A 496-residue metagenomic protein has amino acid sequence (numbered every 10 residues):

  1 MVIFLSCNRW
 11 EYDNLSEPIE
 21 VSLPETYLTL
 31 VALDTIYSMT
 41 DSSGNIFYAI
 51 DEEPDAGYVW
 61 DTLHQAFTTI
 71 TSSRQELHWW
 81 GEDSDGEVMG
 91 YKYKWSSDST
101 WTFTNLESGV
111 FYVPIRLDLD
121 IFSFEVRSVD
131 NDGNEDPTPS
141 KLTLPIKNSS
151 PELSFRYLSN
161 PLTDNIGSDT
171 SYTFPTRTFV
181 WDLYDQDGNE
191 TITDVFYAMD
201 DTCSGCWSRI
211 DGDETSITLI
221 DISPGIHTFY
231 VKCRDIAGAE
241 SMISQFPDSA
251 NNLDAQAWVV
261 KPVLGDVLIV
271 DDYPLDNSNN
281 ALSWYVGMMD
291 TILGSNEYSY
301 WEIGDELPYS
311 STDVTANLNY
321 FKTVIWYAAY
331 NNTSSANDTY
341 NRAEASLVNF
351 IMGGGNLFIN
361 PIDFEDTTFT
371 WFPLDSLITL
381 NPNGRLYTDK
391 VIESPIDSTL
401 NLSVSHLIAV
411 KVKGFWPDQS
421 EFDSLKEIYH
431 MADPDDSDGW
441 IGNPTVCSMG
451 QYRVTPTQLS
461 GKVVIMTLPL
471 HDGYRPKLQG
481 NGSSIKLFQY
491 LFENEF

Functional and structural regions predicted by a protein language model:
F4, N8-P262: Low-complexity, disordered linker/stalk regions enriched in Pro/Thr/Ser/Gly
E11, L264, S437-F496: Extracellular ligand-binding/catalytic regions of CAZymes and related secreted enzymes and adhesion modules
Y37-M39, E190, L275-A281, D436-D438 (+1 more regions): Short, solvent-exposed loop/turn elements at domain surfaces
G265-L275: Short beta-strand segments enriched in small/hydrophobic residues
V270-D272, N360, M466: Short hydrophobic segments within beta-strands
P274-L275, N331, F364-D366, P434 (+1 more regions): Short, solvent-exposed loop/turn segments at secondary-structure junctions
N277-W371, S376: Helical hinge/lid and interdomain linker segments adjacent to catalytic or ligand-binding clefts that mediate domain
Y330-A432, S483: A glycine-rich, often tryptophan-bearing local segment used as a flexible ligand/cofactor-contacting loop or short
